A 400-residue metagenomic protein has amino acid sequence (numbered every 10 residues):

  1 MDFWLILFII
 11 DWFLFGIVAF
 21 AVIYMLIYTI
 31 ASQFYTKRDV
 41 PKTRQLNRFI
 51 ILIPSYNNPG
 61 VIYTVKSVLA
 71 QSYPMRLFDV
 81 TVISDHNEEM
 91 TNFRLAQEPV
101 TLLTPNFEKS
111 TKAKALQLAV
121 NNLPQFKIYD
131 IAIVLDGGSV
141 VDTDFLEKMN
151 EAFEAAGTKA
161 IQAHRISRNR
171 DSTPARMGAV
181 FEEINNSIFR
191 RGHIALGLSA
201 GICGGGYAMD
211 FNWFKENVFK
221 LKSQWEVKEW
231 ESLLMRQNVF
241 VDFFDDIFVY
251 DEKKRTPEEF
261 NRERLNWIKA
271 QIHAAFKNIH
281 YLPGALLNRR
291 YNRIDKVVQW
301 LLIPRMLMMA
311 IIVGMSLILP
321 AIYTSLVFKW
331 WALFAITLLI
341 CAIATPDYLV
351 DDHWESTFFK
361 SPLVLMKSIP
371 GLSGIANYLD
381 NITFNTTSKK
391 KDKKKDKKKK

Functional and structural regions predicted by a protein language model:
M1-Y63: N-proximal low-complexity "stem/linker" segments adjacent to membrane-targeting elements
I30-S32, P41-T43, Q299-N381: Membrane-embedded multi-pass helical conduit in multi-pass membrane proteins, especially envelope-biosynthetic
S67-L77: Short, acidic, metal-binding catalytic loop of nucleotide-sugar glycosyltransferases
S84-N92, N106-K109, V140: A conserved acidic beta->alpha catalytic loop
T104, K109-A115, A119, L123 (+5 more regions): Long helical/loop segments within the catalytic core of UDP-sugar-dependent glycosyltransferases, especially the large
F126-V140: Short beta-strand-to-loop acidic/aromatic patch adjacent to the donor-nucleotide binding site
Q224-W230: Acidic donor-binding loop at a coil-to-helix junction in glycosyltransferase catalytic cores that engages
E231-Y250: Catalytic donor-sugar/metal-binding loop of nucleotide-sugar-dependent glycosyltransferases
